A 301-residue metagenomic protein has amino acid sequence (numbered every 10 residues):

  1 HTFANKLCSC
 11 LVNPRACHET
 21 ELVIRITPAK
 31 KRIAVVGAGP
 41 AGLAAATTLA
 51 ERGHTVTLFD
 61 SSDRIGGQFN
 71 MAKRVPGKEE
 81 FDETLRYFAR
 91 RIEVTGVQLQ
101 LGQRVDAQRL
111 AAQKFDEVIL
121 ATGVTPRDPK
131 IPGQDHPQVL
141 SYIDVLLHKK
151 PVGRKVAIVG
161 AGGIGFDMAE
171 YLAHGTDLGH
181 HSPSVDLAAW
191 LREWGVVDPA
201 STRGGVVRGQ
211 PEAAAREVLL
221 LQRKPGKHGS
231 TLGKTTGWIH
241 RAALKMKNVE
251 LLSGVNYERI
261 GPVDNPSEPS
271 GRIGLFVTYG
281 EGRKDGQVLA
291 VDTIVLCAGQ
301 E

Functional and structural regions predicted by a protein language model:
H1-K30: Cysteine-cluster motifs in flexible loop/terminal segments that predominantly coordinate metals
H1-K6, L110, F115-P126, K130: Helix-enriched interaction subdomains in cytosolic or periplasmic regions, typified by TIR/SEFIR signaling/NADase cores
H1-L11, G37-A38, G42-A44, I119: Cysteine-centered iron-sulfur cluster-binding motifs in ferredoxin-type domains/subunits of redox enzymes
K6, A214-R216, S253: Residue-level signal for beta-strand positions within conserved beta-sheet cores that form or flank
S9, T48, Y87, D167 (+2 more regions): Alpha-helical scaffold segments in soluble metabolic enzymes
C10, I92, V139, L244 (+1 more regions): Hydrophobic, well-ordered secondary-structure elements that form the walls of internal hydrophobic environments
K31-S61, I65, Q100-Q108, T122-I131 (+3 more regions): Rossmann-like dinucleotide/flavin-binding elements
G67-F115, G229-V255: N-terminal Rossmann-like dinucleotide/flavin-binding domain of flavoprotein oxidoreductases that bind FAD/FMN
